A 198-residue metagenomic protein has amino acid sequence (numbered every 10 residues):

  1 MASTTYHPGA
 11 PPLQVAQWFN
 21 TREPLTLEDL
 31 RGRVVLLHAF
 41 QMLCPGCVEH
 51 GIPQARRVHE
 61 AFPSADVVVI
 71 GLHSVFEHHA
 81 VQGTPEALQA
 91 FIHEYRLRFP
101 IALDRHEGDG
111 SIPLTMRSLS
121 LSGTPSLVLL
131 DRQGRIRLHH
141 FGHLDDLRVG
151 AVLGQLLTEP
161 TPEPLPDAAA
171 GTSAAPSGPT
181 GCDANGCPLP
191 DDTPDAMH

Functional and structural regions predicted by a protein language model:
M1-R31, G150-H198: Non-globular targeting/processing and membrane-anchoring segments
P11, P45-G46, P53, P100 (+2 more regions): Proline-centered helix-kink/hinge sites
L25-G51, A55, V69: Short active-site neighborhood of thiol/selenol oxidoreductases, capturing the structured segment around
R31-R33, S64, L97, L121: Active-site acidic short loop of glycosyltransferases
H38, V68-G71, P100-L103: Structural recognition of the beta-strand scaffold that forms the well-ordered cores of secreted hydrolase catalytic
M42-L43, H73-F76, Q133: Residue-level signal for short, function-critical loop segments
V48-Y95, H106-L114: Structural microenvironment flanking redox-active thiols in thiol-disulfide oxidoreductases
Y95-L97, L103-V152: Thiol/disulfide oxidoreductase modules built on the thioredoxin-like
